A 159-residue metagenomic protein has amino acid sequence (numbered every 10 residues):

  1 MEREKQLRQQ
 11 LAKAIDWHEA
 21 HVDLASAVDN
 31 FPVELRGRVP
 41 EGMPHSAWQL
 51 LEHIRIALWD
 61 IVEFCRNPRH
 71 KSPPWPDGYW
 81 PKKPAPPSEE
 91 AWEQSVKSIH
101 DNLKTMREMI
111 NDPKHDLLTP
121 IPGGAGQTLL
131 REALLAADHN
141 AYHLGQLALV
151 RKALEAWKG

Functional and structural regions predicted by a protein language model:
E2-E4, R8-H21, A25-V28, V33-P81 (+1 more regions): Short, contiguous alpha-helical
K82-P120, R131-A136: Acidic/histidine-rich alpha-helical segments that form the ligand environment of transition-metal centers
